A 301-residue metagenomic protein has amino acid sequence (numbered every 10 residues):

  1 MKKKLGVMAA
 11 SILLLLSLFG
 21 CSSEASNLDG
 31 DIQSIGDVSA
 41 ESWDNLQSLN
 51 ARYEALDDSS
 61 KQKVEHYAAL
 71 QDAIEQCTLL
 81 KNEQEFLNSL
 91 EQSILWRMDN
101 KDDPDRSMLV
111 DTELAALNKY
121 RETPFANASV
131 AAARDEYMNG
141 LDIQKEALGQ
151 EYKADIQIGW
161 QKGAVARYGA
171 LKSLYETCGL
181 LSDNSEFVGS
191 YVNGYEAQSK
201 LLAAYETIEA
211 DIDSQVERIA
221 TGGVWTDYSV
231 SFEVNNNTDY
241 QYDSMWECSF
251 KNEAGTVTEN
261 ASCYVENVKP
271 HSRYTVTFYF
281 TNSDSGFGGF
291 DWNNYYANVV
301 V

Functional and structural regions predicted by a protein language model:
S17-G20: C-terminal motif of bacterial Sec signal peptides marking the signal peptidase cleavage site
S22-Q84, V188: Beta-rich interaction/scaffold domains
E75-F187: Long, amphipathic, charge-rich alpha-helical segments that form helical bundles/coiled-coils
Y195-D227: Low-complexity, acidic Ser/Thr/Pro/Gly-rich terminal tails and inter-domain linkers that flank the onset of structured
E233-T238: Asparagine-centered strand-capping/turn motif at beta-strand->loop junctions
D239-S244, V257-T258: Short acidic/proline- and small/hydrophobic-mixed sequence motifs that coincide with surface turns and coil-to-beta
V257-S285: Intrinsically disordered, low-complexity Pro/Gly/Ser/Thr-rich segments with frequent PxxP/GP/PP motifs and embedded
N282-V301: Terminal connector regions
